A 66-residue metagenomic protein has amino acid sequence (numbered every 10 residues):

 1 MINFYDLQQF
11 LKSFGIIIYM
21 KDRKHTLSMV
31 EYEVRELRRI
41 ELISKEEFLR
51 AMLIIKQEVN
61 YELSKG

Functional and structural regions predicted by a protein language model:
M1-K24: N-terminal acidic leader/helix
M1-Q8, K56-G66: Charged low-complexity stretches with an acidic bias
F10, E33, A51-I54: Charge-rich, solvent-exposed alpha-helical interaction surfaces
G15-I18, R38, L63: Short amphipathic alpha-helical interaction patches enriched in hydrophobic/aromatic residues with interspersed Lys/Arg
I18, V30, K56-V59: A short hydrophobic/aromatic micro-motif that marks alpha-helical segments and, especially, helix-coil
Y19-K24, M29, I43-E46: Amphipathic, hydrophobic secondary-structure cores in small proteins
L27-R39: Amphipathic alpha-helical segments that form the core helices of the histone-fold
I40-Y61: Short, charged early-sequence alpha-helical segments and their helix-coil boundaries
